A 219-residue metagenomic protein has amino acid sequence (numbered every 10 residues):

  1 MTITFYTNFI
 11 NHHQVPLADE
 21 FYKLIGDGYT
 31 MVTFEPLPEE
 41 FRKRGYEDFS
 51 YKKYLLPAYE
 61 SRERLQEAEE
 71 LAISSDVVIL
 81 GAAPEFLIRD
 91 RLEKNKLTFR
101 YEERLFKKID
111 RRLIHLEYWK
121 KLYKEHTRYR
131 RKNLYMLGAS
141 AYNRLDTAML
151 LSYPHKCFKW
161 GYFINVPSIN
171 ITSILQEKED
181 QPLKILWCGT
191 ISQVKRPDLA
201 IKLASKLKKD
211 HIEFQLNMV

Functional and structural regions predicted by a protein language model:
M1-Y51, I73-S75: N-terminal subdomain of nucleotide-sugar transferases
N11, T190-Q193, K208-K209: Nucleotide-sugar-dependent glycosyltransferase donor-binding/catalytic pocket residues
H13, F34, L80-A82, G138-S140 (+1 more regions): Replace "coordinates the UDP/GDP/TDP-sugar" with "coordinates nucleotide-activated sugar donors
D27-T30, P197, I201-V219: A conserved nucleotide-sugar
I79-F86, E102-E103: Short His-centered aromatic/hydrophobic patch
K107-R128, V166-T172: Nucleotide-sugar donor phosphate/pyrophosphate-binding loop at the beta->alpha transition of glycosyltransferases
R131-D180, K184: Donor nucleotide-sugar binding/catalytic pocket of nucleotide-sugar-dependent glycosyltransferases
S173-K195, I201-A204, N217: Conserved donor-binding/catalytic core segment of Leloir-type glycosyltransferases
